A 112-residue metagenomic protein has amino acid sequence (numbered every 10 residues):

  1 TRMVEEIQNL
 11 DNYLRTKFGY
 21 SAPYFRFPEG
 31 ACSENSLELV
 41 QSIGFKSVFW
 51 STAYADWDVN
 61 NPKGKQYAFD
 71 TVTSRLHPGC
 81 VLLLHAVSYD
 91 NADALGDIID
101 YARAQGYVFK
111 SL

Functional and structural regions predicted by a protein language model:
T1-L112: Catalytic domains of cell-wall/extracellular-matrix polysaccharide-remodeling enzymes, centered on de-N-acetylation
